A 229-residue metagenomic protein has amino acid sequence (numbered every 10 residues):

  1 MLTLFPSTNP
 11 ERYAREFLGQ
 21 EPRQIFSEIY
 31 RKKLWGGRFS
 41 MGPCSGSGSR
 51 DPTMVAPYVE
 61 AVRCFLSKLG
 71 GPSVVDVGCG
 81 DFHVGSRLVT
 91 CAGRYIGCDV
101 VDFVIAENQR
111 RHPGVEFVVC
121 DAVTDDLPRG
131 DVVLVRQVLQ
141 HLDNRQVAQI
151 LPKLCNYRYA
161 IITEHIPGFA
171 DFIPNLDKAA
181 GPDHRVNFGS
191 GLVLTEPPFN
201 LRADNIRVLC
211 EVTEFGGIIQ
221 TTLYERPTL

Functional and structural regions predicted by a protein language model:
M1-V75, G80-G130, R145-L229: Class I (Rossmann-like) S-adenosyl-L-methionine-dependent methyltransferase catalytic domain, capturing the SAM-binding
V132-R145: A short SAM/SAH-binding and catalytic strip from SAM-dependent methyltransferases
